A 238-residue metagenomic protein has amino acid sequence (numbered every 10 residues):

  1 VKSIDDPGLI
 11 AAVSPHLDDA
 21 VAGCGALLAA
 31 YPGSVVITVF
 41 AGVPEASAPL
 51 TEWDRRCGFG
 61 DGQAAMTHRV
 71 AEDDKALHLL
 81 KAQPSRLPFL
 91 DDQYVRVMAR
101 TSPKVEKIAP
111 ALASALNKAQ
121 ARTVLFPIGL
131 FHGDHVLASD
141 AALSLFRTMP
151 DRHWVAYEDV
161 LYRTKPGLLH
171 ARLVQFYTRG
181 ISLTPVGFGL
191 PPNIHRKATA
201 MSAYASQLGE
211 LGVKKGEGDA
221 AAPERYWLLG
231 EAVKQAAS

Functional and structural regions predicted by a protein language model:
V1-D6, R69-L87, D92-P103, S114-A119 (+1 more regions): The feature marks non-catalytic terminal segments
V1-T148, A198-T199: Active-site beta-strand->loop->alpha-helix modules in alpha/beta enzyme cores, enriched in Gly/His/Asp(Glu)
